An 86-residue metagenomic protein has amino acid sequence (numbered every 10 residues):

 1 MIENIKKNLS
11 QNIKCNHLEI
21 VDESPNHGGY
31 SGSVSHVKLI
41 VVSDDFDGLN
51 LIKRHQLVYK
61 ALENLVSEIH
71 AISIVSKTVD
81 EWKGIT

Functional and structural regions predicted by a protein language model:
M1-V21: N-proximal, solvent-exposed amphipathic alpha-helical segments enriched in charged/polar residues
L9, I52-V58: Short amphipathic alpha-helices in soluble, non-transmembrane regions that often serve as interface/regulatory elements
N16-V37: Short edge beta-strands and adjacent turn/loop segments
V21, I40-V42, S73-K77: Solvent-exposed beta-strand sheet faces enriched in polar/charged residues
S24, D45, T78-D80: Short, flexible active-site-adjacent loop segments at beta-strand->alpha-helix junctions, enriched in small/polar
S31, L49-N50, T78: Secondary-structure boundary/capping motif
K38-L51: A short interface-forming secondary-structure element
L57-T86: C-terminal structural segments of small proteins and small subunits
